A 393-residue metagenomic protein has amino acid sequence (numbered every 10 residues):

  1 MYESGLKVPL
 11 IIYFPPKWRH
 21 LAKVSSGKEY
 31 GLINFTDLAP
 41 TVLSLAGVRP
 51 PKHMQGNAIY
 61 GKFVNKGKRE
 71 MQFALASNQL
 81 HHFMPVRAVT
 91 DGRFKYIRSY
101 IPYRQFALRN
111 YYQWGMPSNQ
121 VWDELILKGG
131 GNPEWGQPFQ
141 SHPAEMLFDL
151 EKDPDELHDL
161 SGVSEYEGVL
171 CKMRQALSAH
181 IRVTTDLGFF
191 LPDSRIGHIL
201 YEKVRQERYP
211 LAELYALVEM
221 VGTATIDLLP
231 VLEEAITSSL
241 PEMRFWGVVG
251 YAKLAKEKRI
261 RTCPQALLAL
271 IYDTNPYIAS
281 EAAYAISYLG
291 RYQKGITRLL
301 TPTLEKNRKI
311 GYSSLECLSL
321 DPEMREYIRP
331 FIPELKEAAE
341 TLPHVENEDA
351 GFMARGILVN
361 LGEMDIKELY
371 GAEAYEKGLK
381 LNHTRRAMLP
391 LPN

Functional and structural regions predicted by a protein language model:
M1-R69, H158: Substrate-binding rim/cap in mid-to-C-terminal beta-strand-loop elements of soluble/periplasmic
Y2-E3, L80-G162, G168: C-terminal, low-complexity/hydrophilic appendages and adjacent surface loops of extracellular/periplasmic anionic
S4, F35-A39, K52, G56 (+7 more regions): A structural signal for well-ordered alpha-helical scaffolds and beta->alpha junctions
P15, V42-P50, F63-G67, R98 (+5 more regions): A generic secondary-structure signal for well-formed alpha-helical elements
N65, S77-L80: Short, conserved micro-motifs composed of acidic
E70-L75: WW-domain-binding short linear motifs
G130-A144, K152, L160-N393: Long, internal low-complexity/basic segments
